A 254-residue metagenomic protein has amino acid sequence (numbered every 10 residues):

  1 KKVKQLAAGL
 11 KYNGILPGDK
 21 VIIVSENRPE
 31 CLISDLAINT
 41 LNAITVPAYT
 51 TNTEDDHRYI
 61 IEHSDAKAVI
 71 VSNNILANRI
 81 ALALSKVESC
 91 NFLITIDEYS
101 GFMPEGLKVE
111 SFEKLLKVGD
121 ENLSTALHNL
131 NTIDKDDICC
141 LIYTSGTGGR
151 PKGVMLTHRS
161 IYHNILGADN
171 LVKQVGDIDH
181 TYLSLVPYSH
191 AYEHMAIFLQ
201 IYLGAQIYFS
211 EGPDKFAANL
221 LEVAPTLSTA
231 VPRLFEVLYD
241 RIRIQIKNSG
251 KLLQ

Functional and structural regions predicted by a protein language model:
K2-Q5, K135, V154-V175: Conserved structural elements of the adenylate-forming
L6-D55: Conserved AMP-binding/adenylate-forming
N13, T40-K117: Structural core segment of the AMP-binding/adenylate-forming
V21, I38, V69, I138 (+5 more regions): Conserved S/T- and glycine-rich ATP-binding loop of Class I adenylate-forming
S25-L36, T51-D55, N74, L185-L203 (+2 more regions): Conserved coil-to-alpha-helix start sites within the AMP-binding
E110, D120-Y143, R150, V175-T181: Conserved pre-ATP/AMP-binding loop-to-beta segment of ANL
E113, C139-I165: Conserved AMP-binding A3 loop
Y162-T181, Y188-Q254: Conserved AMP-binding/adenylation subdomain of ANL enzymes
